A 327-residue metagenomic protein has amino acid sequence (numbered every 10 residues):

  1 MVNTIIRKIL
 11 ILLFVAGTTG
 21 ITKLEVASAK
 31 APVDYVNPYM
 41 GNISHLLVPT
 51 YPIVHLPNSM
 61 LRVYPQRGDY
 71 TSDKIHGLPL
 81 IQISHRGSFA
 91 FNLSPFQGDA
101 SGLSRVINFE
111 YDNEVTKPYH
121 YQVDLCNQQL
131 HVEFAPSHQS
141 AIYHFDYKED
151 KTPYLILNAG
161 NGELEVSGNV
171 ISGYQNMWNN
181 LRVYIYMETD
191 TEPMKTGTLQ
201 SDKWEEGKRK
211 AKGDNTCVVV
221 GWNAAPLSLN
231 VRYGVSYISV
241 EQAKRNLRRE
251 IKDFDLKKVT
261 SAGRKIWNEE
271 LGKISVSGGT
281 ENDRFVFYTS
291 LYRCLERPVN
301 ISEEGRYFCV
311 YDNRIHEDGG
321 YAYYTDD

Functional and structural regions predicted by a protein language model:
M1-K30: Bacterial Sec-dependent N-terminal signal peptides
A27-D327: Accessory carbohydrate-recognition regions in carbohydrate-active enzymes
